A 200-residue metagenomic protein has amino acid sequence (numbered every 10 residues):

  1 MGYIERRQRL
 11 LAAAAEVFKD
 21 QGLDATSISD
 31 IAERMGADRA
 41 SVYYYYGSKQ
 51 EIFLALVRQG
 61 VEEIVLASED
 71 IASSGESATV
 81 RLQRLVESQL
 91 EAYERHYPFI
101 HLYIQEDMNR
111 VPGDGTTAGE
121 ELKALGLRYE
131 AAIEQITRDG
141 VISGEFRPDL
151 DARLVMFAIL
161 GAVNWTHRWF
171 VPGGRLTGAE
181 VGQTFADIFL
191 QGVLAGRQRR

Functional and structural regions predicted by a protein language model:
M1-E5, A12, R197-R200: N-terminal intrinsically disordered/low-complexity leader segments
R9, A13, V17-E51, A55: Helix-turn-helix
L11, F53, V57, V61 (+4 more regions): Amphipathic, non-transmembrane alpha-helical scaffold segments
A55, E69-F99, A152, M156-I159 (+1 more regions): Hydrophobic alpha-helical connector segments
E62-V65, E69, D114-S143, R153-F157 (+1 more regions): Amphipathic alpha-helical packing segments from all-alpha helical-bundle domains
S88-E91, R95, A131-S143, L160-A162 (+1 more regions): C-terminal peripheral helix-coil segments that are non-catalytic and often amphipathic
E94-T117: Amphipathic alpha-helical segments used for helix-helix packing
H101-I104, D149, R200: Short, hydrophobic secondary-structure boundary micro-motifs
